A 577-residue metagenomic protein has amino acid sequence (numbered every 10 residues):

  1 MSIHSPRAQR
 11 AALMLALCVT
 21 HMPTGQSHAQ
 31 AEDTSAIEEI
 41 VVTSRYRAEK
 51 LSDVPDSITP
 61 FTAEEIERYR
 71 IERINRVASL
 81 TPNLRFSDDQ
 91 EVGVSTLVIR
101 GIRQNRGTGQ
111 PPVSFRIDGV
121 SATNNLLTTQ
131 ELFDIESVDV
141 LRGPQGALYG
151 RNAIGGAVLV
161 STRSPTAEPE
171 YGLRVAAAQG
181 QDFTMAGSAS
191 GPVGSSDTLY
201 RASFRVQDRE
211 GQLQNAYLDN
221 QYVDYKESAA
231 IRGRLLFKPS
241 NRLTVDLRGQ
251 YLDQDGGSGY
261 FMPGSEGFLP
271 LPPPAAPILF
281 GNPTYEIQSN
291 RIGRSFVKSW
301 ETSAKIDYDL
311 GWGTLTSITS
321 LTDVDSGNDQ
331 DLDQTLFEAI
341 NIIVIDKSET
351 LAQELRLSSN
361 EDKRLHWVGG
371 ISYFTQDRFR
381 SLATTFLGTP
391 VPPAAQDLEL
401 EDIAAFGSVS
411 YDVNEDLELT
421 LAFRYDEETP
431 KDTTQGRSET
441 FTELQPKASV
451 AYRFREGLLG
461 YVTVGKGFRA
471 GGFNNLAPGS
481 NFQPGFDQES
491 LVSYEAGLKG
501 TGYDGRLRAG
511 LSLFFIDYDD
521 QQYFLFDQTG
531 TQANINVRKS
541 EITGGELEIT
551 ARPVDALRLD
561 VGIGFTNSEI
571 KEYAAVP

Functional and structural regions predicted by a protein language model:
M1-T81, S190, N241-V245, T302 (+2 more regions): N-terminal Sec signal peptide and the immediately downstream disordered periplasmic leader that contains the TonB box
T43, N75, S79-V120: Extracytoplasmic beta-strand/coil segments of soluble accessory domains associated with Gram-negative outer-membrane
S95, P111-P112, N124, F133-E136 (+8 more regions): Outer-membrane beta-barrel translocator/receptor signature
D118-P144, G485: Short acidic/polar hinge/loop motifs at secondary-structure boundaries that mediate gating or recognition
L159, A167-E168, A176, S188-S289 (+4 more regions): Periplasmic-side early beta-strands and strand-to-turn transitions of outer-membrane beta-barrels
Y217-Y222, V368-E456, N481, G562 (+2 more regions): Signature of Gram-negative outer-membrane beta-barrel scaffolds
D255-G267, T375-T384, Y452-E495, R506-A509 (+2 more regions): Surface-exposed extracellular loop regions of Gram-negative outer-membrane beta-barrel proteins, predominantly
W367-V368, F515-D517, N536-P577: Gram-negative outer-membrane beta-barrel transporters
